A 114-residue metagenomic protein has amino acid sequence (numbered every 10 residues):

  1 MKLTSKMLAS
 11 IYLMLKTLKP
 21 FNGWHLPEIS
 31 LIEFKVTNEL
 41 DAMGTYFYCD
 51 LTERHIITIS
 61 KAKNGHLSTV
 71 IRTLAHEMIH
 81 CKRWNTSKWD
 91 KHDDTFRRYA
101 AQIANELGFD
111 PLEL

Functional and structural regions predicted by a protein language model:
M1-R72, C81-L114: Active-site-proximal or metal-binding-adjacent scaffold patches in catalytic folds
E77: Walker B catalytic acidic pair
